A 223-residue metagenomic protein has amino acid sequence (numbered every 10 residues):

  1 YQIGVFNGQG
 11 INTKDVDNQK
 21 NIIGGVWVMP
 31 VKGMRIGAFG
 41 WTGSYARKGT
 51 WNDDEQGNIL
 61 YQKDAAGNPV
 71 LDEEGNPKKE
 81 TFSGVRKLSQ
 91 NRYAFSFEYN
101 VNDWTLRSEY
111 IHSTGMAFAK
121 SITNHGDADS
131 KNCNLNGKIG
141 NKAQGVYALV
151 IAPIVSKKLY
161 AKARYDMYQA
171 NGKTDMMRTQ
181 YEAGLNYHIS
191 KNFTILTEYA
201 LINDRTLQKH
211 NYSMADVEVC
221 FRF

Functional and structural regions predicted by a protein language model:
Y1, G33-I36, D103-S108, S156-A161 (+1 more regions): Repeated loop/turn-to-beta-strand initiation elements of outer-membrane beta-barrel proteins
V5-Q9, G40-A46, V101-D103, H112-M116 (+4 more regions): Transmembrane beta-strands of outer-membrane beta-barrel pores
N7-K142: Surface-exposed beta-loop-beta
I11-N18, G140, N171-R178, R205-Y212: Solvent-exposed loop/turn segments connecting transmembrane beta-strands in outer-membrane beta-barrel proteins
G25-W27, A94-E98, L149-I151, K162 (+3 more regions): Outer-membrane beta-barrel architecture
H125, C133-G137, G145, I151-N192 (+1 more regions): Outer membrane beta-barrel transmembrane domains
N211-F223: Outer-membrane beta-barrel "beta-signal"
